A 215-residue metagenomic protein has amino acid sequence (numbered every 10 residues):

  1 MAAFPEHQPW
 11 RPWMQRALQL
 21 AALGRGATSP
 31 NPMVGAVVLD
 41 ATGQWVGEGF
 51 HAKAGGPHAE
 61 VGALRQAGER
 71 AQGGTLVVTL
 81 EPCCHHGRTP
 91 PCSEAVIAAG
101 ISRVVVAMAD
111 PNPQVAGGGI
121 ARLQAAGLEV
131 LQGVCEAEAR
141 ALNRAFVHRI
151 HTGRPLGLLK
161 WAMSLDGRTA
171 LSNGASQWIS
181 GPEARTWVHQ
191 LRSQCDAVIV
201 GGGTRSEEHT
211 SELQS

Functional and structural regions predicted by a protein language model:
H7, V37-E138: Zn2+-dependent cytidine deaminase-like catalytic core
P9, P32-V34, V46, G157-L159: Short loop/turn microsegments at loop-to-beta-strand junctions
P9-S29, R149: Short, basic/aromatic recognition patches
A17, G35, C83, L123 (+2 more regions): Residue-level signal for inorganic ion chemistry
G26-P30, G56, I120, V134-S164: Proteins enriched for Cys/Gly/acidic motifs involved in redox and nucleic-acid/cofactor modification
G35-V37, V78-T79, A107, K160-S164 (+1 more regions): Short beta-strand segments
A145-I150, L156-S211: Active-site ligand-binding patch in enzyme domains
L213-S215: Hydrophobic alpha-helical segments, chiefly the membrane-spanning helices and signal/signal-anchor peptides
